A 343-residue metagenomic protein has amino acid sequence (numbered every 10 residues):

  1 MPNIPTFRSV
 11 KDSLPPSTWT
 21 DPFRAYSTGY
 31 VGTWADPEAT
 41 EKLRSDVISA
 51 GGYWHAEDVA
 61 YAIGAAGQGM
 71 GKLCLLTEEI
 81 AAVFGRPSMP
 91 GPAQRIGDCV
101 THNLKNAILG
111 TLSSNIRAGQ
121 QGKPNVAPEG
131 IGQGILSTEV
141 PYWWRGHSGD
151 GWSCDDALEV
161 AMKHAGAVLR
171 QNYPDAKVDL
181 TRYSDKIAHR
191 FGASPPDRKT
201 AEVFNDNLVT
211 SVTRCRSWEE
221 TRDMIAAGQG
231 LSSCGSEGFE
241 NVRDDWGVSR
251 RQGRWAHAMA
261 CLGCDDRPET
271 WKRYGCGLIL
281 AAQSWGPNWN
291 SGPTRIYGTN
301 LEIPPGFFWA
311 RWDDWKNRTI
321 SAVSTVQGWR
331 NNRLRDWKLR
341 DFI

Functional and structural regions predicted by a protein language model:
M1-N125, G149-R170: Structured alpha-helical subdomains that flank or immediately precede key functional sites
I4-F7, N106, W144-A282, P287 (+1 more regions): Predominantly the structural core of cysteine protease catalytic domains
S13, S17-T20, T28, V47-I48 (+9 more regions): Generic detection of intrinsically disordered/low-complexity segments and helix-coil linkers/edges
K42, G64-G69, I80-F84, N115-G132 (+4 more regions): Intrinsically disordered, low-complexity coil segments
A81, G132-E139, P195-R198: Short amphipathic alpha-helical segments, especially helix-boundary/capping motifs
P124-D156: Hydrophobic/aromatic-rich structural module bridging two neighboring secondary-structure elements via a short loop
